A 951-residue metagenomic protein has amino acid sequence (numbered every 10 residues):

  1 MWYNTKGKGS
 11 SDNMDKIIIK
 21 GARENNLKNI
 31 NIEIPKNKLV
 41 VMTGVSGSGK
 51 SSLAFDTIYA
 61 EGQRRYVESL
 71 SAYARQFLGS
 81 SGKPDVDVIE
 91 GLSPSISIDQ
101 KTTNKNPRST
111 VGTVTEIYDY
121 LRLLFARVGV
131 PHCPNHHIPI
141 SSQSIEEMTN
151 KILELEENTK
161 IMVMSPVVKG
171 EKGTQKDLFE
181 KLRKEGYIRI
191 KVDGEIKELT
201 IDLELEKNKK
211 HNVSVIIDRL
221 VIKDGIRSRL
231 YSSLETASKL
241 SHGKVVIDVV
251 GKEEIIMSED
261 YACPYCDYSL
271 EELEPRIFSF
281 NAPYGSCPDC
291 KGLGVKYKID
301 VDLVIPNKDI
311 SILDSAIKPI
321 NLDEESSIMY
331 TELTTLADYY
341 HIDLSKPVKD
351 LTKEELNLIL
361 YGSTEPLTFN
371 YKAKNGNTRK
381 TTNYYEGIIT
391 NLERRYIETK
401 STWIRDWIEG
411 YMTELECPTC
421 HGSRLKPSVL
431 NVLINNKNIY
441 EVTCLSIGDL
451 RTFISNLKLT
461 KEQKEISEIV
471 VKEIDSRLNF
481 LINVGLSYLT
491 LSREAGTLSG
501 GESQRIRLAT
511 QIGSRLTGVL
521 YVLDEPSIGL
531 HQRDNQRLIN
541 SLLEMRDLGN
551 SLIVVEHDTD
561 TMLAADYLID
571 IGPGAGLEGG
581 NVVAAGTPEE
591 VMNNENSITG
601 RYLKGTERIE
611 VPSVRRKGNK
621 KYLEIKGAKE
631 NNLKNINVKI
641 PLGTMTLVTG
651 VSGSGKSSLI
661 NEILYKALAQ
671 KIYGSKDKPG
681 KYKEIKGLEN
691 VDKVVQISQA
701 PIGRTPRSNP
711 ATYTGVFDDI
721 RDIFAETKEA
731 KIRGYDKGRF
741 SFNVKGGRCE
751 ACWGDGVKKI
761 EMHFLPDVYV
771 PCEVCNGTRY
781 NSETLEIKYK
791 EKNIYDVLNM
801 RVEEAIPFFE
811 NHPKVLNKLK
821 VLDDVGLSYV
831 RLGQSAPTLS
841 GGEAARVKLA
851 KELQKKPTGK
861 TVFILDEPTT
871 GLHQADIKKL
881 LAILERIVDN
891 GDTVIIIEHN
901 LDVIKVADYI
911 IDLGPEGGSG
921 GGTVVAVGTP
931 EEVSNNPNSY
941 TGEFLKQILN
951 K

Functional and structural regions predicted by a protein language model:
M1-K951: Conserved phosphate-binding elements of NTP-dependent enzyme cores
